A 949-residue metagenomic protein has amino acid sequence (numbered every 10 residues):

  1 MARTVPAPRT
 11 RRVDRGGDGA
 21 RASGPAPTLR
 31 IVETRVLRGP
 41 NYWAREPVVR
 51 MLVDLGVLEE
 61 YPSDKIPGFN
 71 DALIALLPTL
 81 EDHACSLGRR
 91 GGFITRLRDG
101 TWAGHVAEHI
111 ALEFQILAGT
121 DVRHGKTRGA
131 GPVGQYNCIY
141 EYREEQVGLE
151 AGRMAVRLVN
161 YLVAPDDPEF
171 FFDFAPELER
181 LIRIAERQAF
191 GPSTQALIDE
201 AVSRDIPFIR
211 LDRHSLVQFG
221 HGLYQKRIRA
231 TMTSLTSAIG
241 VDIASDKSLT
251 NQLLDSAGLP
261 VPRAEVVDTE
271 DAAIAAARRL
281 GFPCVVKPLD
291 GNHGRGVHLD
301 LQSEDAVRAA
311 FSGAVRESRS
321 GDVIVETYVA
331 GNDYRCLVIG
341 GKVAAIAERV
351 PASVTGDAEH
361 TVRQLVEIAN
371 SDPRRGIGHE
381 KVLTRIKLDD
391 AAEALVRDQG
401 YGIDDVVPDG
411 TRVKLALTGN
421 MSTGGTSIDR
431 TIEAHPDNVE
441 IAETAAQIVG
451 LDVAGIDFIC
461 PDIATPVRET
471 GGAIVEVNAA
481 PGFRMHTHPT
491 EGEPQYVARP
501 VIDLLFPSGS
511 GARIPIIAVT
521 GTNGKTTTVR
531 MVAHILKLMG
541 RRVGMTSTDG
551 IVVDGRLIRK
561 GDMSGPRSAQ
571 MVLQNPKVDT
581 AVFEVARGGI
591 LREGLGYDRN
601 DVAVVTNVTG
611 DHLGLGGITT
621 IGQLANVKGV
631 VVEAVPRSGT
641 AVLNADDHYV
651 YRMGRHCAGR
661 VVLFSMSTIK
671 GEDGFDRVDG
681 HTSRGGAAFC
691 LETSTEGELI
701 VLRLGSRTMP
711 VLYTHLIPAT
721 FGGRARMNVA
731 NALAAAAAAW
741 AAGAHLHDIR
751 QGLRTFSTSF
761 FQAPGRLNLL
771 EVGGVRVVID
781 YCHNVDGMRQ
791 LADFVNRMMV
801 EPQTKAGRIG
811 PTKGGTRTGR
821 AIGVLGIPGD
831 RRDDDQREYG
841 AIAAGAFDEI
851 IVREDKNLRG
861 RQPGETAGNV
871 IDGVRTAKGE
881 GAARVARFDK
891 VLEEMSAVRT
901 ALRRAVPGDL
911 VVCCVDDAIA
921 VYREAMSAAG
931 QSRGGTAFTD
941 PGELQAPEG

Functional and structural regions predicted by a protein language model:
A2-S203, K342-A345, V350-Q364, A391 (+2 more regions): ATP-dependent carboxylate activation and anion-phosphoryl transfer catalytic cores that bind Mg-ATP to form
P25-P27, I31, L37-F69, I74 (+6 more regions): ATP-dependent carboxylate-amine ligase
V133, I139-R279, N292: Conserved N-proximal alpha/beta basic substrate-recognition cap immediately N-terminal to, or forming the N-lobe
A201, D457, T546, E584 (+6 more regions): Residue-level signal for inorganic ion chemistry
Q225-K387, P436: Active-site nucleotide/adenylate-binding loops and adjacent lid/helix of ATP-dependent enzymes
T231, S508-L557: Walker A (P-loop) phosphate-binding motif
L557-V678, L716-F721, V785-R789: Flexible active-site lid/hinge loop adjacent to a nucleotide/diphosphate and Mg2+-phosphate binding pocket
G617-A625, G629, G639, G659-R789 (+1 more regions): Adenine nucleotide phosphate-binding catalytic loops in nucleotide-utilizing enzymes
